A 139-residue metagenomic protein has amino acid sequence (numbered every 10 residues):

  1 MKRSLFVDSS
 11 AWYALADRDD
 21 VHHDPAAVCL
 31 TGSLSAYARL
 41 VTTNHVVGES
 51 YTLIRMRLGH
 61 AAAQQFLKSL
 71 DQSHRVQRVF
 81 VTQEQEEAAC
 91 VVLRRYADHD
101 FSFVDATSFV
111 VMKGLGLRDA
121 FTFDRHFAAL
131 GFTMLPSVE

Functional and structural regions predicted by a protein language model:
M1-T42, R55-K68, V138-E139: Short, well-structured N-terminal submotif of metal-dependent ribonuclease cores
K2-S4, F109, G114-E139: Acidic, PIN/NYN-like endoribonuclease modules and their adjacent C-terminal/linker elements
D8, E49, D105, D124: Acidic active-site catalytic centers that drive phospho-/nucleotidyl reactions and related ester hydrolyses
W12, V47, F127-A128: A generic structural signal for short hydrophobic patches within well-formed alpha-helices
T52-R55, K113: Short glycine/serine- and small hydrophobic-enriched flexible loop segments
L70-T82, D98, A128-E139: Short acidic, glycine/proline-enriched helix-loop-strand junctions
Q77-R118: Active-site neighborhoods of divalent-metal-dependent phosphate/nucleic-acid chemistry enzymes
